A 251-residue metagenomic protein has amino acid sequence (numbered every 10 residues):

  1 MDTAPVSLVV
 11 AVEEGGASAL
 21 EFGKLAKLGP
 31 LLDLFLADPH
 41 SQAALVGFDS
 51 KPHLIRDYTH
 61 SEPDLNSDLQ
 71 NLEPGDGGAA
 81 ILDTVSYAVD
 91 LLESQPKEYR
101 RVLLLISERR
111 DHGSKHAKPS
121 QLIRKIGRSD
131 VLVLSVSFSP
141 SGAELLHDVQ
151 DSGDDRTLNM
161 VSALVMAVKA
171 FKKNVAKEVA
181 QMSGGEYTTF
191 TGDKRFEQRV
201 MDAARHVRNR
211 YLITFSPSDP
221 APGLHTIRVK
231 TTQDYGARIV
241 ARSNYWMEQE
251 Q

Functional and structural regions predicted by a protein language model:
M1-Q251: Scaffold/interface architecture of coatomer-like assemblies
